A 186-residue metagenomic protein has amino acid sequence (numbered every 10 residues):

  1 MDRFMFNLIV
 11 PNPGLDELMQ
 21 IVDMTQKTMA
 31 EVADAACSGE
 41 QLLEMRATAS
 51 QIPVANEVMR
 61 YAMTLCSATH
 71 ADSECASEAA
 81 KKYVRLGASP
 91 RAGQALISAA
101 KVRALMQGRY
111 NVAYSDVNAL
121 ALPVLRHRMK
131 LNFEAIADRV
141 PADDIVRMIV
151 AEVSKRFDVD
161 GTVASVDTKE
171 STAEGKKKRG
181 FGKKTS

Functional and structural regions predicted by a protein language model:
M1-D2, D23: Short, glycine/charged-enriched secondary-structure capping and boundary segments
D2-F6, L125-H127: Short glycine-/polar-rich loops that comprise or flank the Walker A/P-loop and associated switch/sensor motifs
N7-A79, M106-Y110, Y114, A135 (+1 more regions): Conserved C-terminal "switch" segment of AAA+ ATPases
D72-S186: C-terminal engagement/docking regions of AAA+ P-loop ATPases
